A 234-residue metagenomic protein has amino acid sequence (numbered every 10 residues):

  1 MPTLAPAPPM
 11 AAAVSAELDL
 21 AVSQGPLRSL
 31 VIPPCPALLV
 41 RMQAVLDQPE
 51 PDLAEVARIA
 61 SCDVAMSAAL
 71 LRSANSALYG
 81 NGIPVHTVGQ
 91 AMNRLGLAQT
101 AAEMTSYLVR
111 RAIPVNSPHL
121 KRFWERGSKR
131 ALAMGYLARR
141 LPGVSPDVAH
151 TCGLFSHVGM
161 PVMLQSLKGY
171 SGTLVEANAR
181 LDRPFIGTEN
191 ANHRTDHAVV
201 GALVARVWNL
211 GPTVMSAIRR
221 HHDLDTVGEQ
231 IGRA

Functional and structural regions predicted by a protein language model:
M1-T173, N178-A179, R183-R233: Conserved alpha-helical "signature site" that marks functionally important helical segments or helix/loop junctions
